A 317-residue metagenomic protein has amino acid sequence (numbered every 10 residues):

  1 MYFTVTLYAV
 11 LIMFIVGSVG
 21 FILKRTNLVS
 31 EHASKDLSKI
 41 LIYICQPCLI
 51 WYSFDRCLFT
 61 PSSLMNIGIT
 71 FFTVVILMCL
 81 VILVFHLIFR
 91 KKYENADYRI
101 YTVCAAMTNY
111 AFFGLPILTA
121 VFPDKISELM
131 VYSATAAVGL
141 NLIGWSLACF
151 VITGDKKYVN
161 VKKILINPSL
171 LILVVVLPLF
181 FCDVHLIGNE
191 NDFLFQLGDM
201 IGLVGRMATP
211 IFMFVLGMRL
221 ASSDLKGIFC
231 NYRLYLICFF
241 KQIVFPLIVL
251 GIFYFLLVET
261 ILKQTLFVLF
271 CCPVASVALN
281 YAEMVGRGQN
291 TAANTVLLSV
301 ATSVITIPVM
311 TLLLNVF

Functional and structural regions predicted by a protein language model:
M1-F317: Alpha-helical transmembrane segments of multi-pass small-molecule/ion transporters
